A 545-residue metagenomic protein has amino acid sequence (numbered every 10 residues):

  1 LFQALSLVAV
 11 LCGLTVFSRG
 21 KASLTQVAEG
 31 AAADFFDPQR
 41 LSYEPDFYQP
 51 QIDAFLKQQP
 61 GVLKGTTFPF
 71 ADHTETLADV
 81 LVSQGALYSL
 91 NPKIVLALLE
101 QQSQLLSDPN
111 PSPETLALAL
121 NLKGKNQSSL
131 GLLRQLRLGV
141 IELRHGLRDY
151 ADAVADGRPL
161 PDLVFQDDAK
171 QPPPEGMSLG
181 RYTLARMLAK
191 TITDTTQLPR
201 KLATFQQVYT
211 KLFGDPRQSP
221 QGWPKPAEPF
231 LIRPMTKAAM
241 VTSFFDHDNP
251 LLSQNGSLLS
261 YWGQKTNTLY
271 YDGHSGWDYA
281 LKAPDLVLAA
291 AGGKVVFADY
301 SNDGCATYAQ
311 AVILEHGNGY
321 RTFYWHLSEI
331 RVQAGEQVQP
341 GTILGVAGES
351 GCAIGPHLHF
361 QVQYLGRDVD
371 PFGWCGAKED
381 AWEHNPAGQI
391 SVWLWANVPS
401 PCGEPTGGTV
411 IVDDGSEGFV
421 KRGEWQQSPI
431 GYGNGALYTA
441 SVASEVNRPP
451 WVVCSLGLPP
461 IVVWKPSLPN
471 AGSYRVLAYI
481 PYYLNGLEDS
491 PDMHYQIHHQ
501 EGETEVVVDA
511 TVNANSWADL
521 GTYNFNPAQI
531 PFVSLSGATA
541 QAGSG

Functional and structural regions predicted by a protein language model:
A22-D79, W223: N-terminal export signals and maturation junctions of secreted/periplasmic proteins
Q26-P45, K123-H247, K378-T406: Non-catalytic cell-wall polysaccharide-engagement segments
V82, A86-L106, G139, Y279: Short, functionally critical alpha-helical segments immediately adjacent to catalytic or ligand/cofactor-binding
K93, S103-P113, G304, D368-D370: Secretory-pathway/luminal and periplasmic proteins that interact with or process carbohydrate-rich
R217-Q310, P340, E349, S391-P405: Surface-exposed, glycine-biased beta-strand/turn segments
Y271-S275, A289-A334, P356-Y364: Zn2+-dependent peptidoglycan hydrolase active-site motif and core
Q310-L314, V338-G351, F360: Short hydrophobic beta/alpha edge segments that flank linear recognition/processing sites
P405-G545: Extracytoplasmic
